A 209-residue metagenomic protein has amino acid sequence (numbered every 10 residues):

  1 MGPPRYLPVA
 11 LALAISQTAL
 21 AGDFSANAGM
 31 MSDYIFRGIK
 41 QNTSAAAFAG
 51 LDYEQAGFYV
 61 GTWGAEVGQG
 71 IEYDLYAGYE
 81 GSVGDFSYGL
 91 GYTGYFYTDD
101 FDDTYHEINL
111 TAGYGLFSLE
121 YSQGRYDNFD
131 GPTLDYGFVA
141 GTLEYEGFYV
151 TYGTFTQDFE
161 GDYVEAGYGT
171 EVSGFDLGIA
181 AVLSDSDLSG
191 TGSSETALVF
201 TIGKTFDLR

Functional and structural regions predicted by a protein language model:
G2-V9, Q17-R209: Outer-membrane beta-barrel proteins
